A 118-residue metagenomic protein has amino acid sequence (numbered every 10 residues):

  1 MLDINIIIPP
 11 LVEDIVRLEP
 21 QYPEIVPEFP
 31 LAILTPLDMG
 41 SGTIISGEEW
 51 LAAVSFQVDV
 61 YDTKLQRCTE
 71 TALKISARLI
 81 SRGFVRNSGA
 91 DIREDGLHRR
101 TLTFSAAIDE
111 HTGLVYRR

Functional and structural regions predicted by a protein language model:
M1-V16, P36, G40-R118: Charged, amphipathic alpha-helical segments and their flanking helix caps
E19-V26: Short acidic low-complexity segments
V26-P27, A53: A generic fold-level signal
P27-F29, G96-L97: Short secondary-structure boundary/hinge segments and terminal tails
E28-P36: A short, hydrophobic beta-strand-centered structural micro-motif
